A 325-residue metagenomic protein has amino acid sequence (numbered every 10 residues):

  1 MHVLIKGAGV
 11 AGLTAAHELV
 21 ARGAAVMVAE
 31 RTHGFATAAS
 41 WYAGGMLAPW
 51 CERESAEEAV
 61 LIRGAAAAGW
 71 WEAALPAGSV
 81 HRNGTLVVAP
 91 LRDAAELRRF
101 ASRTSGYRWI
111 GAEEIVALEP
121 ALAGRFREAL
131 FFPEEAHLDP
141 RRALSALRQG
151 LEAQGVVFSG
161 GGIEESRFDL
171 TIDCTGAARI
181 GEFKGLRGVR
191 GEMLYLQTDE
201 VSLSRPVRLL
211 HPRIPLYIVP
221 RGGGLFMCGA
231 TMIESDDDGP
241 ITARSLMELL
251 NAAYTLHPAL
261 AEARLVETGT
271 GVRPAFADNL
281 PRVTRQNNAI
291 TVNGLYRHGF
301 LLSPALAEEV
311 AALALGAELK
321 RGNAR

Functional and structural regions predicted by a protein language model:
H2-M27: N-terminal Rossmann-like FAD-binding beta1-loop-alpha1 element of flavoenzymes
K6, R167-A177, A307: Short hydrophobic core segments
H17-E18, L47, S79-H81, A177-N287: Active-site substrate-recognition segment that forms the wall of the catalytic cavity or substrate channel
V20-S40: Glycine-rich FAD pyrophosphate-binding loop
G44-L118: Dinucleotide-binding Rossmann-like beta1-alpha1 core, especially the glycine-rich loop that anchors the ADP
R53, A77-V87, G106-R148, T231-S235 (+1 more regions): Helix-loop-beta segment of a Rossmann-like dinucleotide-binding subdomain
A129-S166, L170, C174: Helical element adjacent to the flavin cofactor pocket in flavoenzyme catalytic cores
A263-R325: C-terminal catalytic lobe of FAD-dependent flavoproteins
